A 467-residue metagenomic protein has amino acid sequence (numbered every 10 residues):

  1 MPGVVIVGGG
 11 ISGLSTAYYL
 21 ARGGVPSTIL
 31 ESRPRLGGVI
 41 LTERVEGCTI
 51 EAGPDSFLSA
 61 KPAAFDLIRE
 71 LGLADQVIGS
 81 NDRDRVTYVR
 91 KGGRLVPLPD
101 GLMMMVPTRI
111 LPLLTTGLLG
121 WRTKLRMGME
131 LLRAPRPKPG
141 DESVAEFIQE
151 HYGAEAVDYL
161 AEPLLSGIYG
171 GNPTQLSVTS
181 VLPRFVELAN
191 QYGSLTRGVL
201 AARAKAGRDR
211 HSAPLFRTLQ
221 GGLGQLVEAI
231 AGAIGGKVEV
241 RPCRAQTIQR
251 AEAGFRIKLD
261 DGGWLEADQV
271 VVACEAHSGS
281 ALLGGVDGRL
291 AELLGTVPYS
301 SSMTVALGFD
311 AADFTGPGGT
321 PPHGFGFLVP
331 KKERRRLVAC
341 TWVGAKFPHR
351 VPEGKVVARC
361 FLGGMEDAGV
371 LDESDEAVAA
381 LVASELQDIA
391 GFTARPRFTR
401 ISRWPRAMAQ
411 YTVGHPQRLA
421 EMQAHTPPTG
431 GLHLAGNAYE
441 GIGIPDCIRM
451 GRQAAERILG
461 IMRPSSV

Functional and structural regions predicted by a protein language model:
P2-I29, L459: N-terminal Rossmann-like FAD-binding beta1-loop-alpha1 element of flavoenzymes
G8, N81, R241-R244, Q249 (+2 more regions): Short loop/edge segments at beta-strand edges and connector loops that shape dinucleotide/nucleotide cofactor-binding
S12, R35, H277: Conserved Rossmann-like nucleotide-cofactor binding loop
A21-V45: Glycine-rich FAD pyrophosphate-binding loop
G23, C243-A358, L362-D372, E376 (+2 more regions): Mid-domain catalytic core of redox enzymes that form a hydrophobic substrate pocket/lid adjacent to a catalytic redox
E46-P135: Dinucleotide-binding Rossmann-like beta1-alpha1 core, especially the glycine-rich loop that anchors the ADP
V86, V106, I110, T123-I248 (+2 more regions): Active-site/ligand-binding neighborhood in enzyme catalytic cores
P99-G101, T320-H323, R336-V467: Conserved flavin/dinucleotide-binding core of flavoenzymes
